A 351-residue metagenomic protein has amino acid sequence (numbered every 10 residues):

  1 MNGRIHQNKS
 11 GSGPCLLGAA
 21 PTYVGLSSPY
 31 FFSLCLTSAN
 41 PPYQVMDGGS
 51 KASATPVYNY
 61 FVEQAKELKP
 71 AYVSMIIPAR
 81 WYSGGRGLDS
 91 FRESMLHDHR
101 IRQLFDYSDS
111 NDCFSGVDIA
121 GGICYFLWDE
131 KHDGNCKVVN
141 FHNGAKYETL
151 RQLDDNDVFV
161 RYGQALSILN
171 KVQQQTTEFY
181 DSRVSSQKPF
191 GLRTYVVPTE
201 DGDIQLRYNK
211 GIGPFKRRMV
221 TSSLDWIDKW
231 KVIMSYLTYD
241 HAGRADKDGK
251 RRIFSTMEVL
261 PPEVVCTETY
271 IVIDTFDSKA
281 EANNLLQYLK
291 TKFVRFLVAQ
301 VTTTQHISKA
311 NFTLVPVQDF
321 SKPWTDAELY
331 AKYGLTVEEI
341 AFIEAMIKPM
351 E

Functional and structural regions predicted by a protein language model:
M1-L17, S27-L192: Signature of N6-adenine DNA methyltransferases within the class I
M46, Y82-S83, H241-G243, M350: Flexible loop/turn segments at secondary-structure boundaries
S110-V337: C-terminal substrate-recognition regions of SAM-dependent nucleic acid methyltransferases
I343-E351: Short, amphipathic C-terminal "tail helix"
